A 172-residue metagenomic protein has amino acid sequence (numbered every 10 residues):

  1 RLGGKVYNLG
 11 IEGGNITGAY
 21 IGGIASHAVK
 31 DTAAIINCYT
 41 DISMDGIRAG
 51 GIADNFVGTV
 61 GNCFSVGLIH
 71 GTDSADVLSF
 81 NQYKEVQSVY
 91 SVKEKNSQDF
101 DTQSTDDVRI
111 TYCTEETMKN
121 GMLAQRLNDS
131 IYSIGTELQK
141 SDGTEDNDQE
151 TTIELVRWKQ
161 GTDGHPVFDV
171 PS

Functional and structural regions predicted by a protein language model:
R1-S172: Predominantly extracellular beta-rich ligand-binding scaffolds that present long acidic/polar faces for carbohydrate
